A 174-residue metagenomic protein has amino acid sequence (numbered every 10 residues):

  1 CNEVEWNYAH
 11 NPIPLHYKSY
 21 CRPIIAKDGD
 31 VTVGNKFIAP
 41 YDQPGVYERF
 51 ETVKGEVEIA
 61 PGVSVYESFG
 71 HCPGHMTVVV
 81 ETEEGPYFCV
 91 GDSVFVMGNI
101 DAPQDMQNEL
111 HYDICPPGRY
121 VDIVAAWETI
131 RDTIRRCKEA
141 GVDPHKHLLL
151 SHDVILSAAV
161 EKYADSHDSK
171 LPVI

Functional and structural regions predicted by a protein language model:
C1-E67, G118-H145: Metallo-beta-lactamase
E5, F69-P73, V94-F95, V154-I155: Catalytic metal-binding/acid-base residues of hydrolase active sites
V63-F69, F88-D92: Active-site-proximal beta-strand elements of phosphoester/diester hydrolases
H75-T77: Short hydrophobic/aromatic beta-strand or adjacent loop that forms the aromatic wall/cage of a ligand/substrate-binding
V79-E83: Active-site beta-strand termini and strand-to-loop segments that position acidic
E84-I174: Cap/insert and terminal regions of metallo-dependent hydrolase folds
